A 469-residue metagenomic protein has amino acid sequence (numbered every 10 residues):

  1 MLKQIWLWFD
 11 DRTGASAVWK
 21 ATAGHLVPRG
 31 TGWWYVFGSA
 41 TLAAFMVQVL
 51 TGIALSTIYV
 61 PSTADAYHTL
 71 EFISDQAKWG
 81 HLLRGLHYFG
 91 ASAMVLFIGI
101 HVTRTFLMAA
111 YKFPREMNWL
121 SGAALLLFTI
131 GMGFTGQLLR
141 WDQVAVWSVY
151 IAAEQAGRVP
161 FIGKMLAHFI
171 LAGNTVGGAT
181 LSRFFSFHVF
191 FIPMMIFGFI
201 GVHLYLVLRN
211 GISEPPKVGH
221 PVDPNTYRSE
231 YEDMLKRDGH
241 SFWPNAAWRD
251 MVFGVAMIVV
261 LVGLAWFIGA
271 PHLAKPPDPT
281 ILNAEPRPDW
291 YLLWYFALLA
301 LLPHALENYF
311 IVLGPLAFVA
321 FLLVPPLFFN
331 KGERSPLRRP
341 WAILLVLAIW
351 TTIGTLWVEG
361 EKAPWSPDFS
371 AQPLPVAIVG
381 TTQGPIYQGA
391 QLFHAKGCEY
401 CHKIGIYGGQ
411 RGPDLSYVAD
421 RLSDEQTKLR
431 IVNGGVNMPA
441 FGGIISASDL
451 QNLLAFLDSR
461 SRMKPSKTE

Functional and structural regions predicted by a protein language model:
M1-D289, W294-A297, V312-K331: Membrane-embedded alpha-helical bundles that constitute the cytochrome b-like, heme-associated redox core of multi-pass
F185, A305-V312, S335-P340: Juxtamembrane/start-of-transmembrane alpha-helix segments at the extracytoplasmic/lumenal side of membrane anchors
M195, I200-L204, L316-L327, V358 (+1 more regions): C-terminal capping alpha-helices of c-type cytochrome domains
V252-V260, R338-E361: Internal/C-terminal transmembrane anchor helices
Y291, A390-H394, Y400-G435, A440-I444: Gly/Gly-Pro-rich "capping" loops immediately C-terminal to redox-active cysteine motifs in periplasmic/lumenal
V324-L337, P413, A419: Alpha-helical transmembrane segments
K331-S335, I353-L374: Hydrophobic alpha-helical transmembrane segments in integral membrane proteins
P367-H394, K464-E469: Electrostatic cytochrome c docking/interface patches
